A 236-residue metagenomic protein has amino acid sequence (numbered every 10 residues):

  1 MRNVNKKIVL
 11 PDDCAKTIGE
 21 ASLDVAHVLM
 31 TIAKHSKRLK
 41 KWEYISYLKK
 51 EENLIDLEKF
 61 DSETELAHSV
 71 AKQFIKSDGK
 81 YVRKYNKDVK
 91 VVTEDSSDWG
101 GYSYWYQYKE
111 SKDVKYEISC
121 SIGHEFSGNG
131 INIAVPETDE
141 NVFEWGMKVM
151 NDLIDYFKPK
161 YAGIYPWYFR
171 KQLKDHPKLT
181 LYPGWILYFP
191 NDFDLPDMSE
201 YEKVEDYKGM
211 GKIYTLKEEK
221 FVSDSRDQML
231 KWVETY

Functional and structural regions predicted by a protein language model:
M1-I55, Y161-Y236: C-terminal interaction module
M1-L10, S121-E137: Glycine-rich, often proline-containing surface loops adjacent to acidic residues and nearby aromatics that form
P11-A15, K109-S111, E125, P136-T138 (+1 more regions): Generic structural motif
I18-I32, E63-A67, V142-N151: Well-ordered, non-membrane alpha-helical segments in soluble/globular domains
K34-K112: N-terminal low-complexity, intrinsically disordered segments
K41, N86-K90, S111-S121, D194-E202: Short small/polar-residue motifs
D98-W99, Y104-F126, N141-V142, K174-L181 (+1 more regions): Acidic, serine/threonine- and glycine-rich low-complexity intrinsically disordered segments that serve as flexible
E125-T180: Short helix-loop boundary/capping segments
